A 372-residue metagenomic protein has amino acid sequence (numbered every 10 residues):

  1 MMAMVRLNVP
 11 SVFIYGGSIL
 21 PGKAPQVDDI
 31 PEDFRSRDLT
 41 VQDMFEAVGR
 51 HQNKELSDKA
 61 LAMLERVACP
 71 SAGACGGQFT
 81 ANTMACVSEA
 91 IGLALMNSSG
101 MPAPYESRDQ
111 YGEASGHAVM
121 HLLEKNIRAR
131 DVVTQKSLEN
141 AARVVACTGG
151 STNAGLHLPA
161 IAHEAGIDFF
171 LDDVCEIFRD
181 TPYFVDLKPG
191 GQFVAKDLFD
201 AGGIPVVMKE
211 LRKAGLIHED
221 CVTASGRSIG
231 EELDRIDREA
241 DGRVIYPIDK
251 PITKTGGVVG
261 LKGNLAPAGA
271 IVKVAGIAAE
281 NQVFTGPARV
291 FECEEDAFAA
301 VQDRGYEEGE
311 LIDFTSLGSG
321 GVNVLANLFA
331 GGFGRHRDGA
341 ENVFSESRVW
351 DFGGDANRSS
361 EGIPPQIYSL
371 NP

Functional and structural regions predicted by a protein language model:
A3-V9, S18-P372: Catalytic or ion-coupling anion/metal-binding cores of large enzyme and transporter domains
